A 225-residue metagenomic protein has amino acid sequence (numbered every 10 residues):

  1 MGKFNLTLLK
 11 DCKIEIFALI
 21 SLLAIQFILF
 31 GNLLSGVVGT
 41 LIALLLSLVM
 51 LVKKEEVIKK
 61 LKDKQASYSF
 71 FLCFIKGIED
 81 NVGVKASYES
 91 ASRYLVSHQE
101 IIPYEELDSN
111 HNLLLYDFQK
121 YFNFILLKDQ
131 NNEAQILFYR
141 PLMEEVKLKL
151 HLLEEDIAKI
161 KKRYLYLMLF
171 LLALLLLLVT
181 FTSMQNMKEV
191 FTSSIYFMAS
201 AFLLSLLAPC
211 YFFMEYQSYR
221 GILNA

Functional and structural regions predicted by a protein language model:
G2, L6-F30, K161-A225: Alpha-helical transmembrane anchor segments
L6-L9, M50, E145, I157: General helical secondary-structure elements
I16-L19, A24, V38-L45, N110-N112: Generic N-terminal initiation segments characterized by hydrophobic and/or small/turn-forming residues
N32-L33, L115: Short, solvent-exposed helix-helix connector turns and helix-capping sites enriched in acidic/polar residues
L34-E106, I222-A225: Juxtamembrane/interface alpha-helical elements of multi-pass membrane proteins
L45, V49, L115, T192-S194: Polar helix-capping/helix-linker motif
C73-A158: Structured inter-helical modules in multipass membrane proteins
